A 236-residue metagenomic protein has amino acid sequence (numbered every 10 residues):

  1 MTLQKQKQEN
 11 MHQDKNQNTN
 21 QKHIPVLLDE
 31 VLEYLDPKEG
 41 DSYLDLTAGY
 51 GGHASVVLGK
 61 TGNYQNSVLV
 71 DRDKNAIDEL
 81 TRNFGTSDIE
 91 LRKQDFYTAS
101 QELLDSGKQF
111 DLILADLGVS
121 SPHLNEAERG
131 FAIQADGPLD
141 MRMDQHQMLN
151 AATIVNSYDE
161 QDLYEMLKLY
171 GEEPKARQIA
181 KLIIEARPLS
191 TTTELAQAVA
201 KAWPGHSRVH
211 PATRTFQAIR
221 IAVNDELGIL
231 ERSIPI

Functional and structural regions predicted by a protein language model:
M1-I236: S-adenosyl-L-methionine-dependent methyltransferase catalytic core, i.e., the SAM/SAH-binding region
